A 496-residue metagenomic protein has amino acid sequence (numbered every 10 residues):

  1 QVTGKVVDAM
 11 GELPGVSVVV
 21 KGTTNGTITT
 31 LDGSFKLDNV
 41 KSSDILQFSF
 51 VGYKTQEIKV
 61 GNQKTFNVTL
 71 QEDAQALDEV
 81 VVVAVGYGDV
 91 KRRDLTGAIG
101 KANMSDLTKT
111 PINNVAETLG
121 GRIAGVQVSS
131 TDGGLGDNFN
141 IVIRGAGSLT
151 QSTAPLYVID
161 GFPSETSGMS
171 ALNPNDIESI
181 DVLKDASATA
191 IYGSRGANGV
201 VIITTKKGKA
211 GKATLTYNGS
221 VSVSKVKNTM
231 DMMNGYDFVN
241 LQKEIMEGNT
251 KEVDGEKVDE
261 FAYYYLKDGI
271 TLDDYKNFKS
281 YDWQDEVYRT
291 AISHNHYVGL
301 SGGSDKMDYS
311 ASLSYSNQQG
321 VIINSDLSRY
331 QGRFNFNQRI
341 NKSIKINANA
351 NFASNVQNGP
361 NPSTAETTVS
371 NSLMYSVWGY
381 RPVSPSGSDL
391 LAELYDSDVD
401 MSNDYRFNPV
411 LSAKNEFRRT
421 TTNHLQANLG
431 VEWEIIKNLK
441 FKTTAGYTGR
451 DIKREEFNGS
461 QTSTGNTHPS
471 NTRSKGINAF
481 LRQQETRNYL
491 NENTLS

Functional and structural regions predicted by a protein language model:
Q1-N347, N351-A353, P362-T364, Q426-A427 (+1 more regions): Short, small/polar-rich motifs associated with maturation and membrane association, primarily at protein termini
G86-G88, L394-S397, G449: Short glycine-enriched loops at secondary-structure junctions
G133, E286-T290, K414-T422, N478-E485: Short acidic-aromatic active-site loops that bind/stabilize oxyanions
I143, I203, D396-D398, F407 (+1 more regions): Short beta-strand element of the conserved SAM-dependent methyltransferase core
L183-D185, K279-Q284, S316-Q319, F407-E416 (+1 more regions): Extracytoplasmic loops and strand-loop junctions of Gram-negative outer membrane beta-barrel proteins
F238-K243, N335-N337, S370-M374, G465-S470: Short alpha-helical linear motifs
D268, K276-N277, A353, N358-Q426 (+2 more regions): Acidic/polar loop-and-plug regions of large Gram-negative outer-membrane beta-barrel proteins
G320-Q331, N337-R339, N349-T364, T422-H424 (+1 more regions): Small-side-chain secondary-structure face that scaffolds active or pore-lining regions
